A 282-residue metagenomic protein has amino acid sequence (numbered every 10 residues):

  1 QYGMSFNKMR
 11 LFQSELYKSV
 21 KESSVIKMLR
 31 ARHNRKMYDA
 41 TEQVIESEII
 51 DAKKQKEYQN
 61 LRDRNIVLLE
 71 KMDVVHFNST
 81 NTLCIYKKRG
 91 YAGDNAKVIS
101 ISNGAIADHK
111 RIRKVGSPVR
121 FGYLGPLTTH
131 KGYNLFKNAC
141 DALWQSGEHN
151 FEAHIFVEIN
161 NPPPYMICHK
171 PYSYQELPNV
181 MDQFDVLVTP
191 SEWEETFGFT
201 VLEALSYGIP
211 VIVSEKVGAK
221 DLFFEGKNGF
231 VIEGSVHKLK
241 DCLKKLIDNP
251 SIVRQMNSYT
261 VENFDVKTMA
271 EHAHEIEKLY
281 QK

Functional and structural regions predicted by a protein language model:
Y2-V74: Membrane-proximal helix-turn-helix segments that form the acceptor-binding/catalytic region of lipid-linked
H76, R113-K131, K137-C140: Conserved donor-binding/catalytic core segment of Leloir-type glycosyltransferases
N81-T82, I99-H109, N160: Short beta-strand->alpha-helix junction loop in the catalytic core of nucleotide-activated group-transfer enzymes
M166-M181, E192: Conserved active-site histidine-acidic residue motif and adjacent donor-binding/catalytic loop of glycosyltransferases
D182-T196: Acidic donor-binding loop of glycosyltransferase active sites
P210-V213: Short hydrophobic beta-strand element within catalytic cores of glycosyltransferases and related nucleotide-activated
E225-G226, F230-H237, K244-P250: Conserved acidic donor-binding segment of nucleotide-sugar-dependent glycosyltransferases
I252-K267, E275-K278: A short, well-ordered alpha-helix in the C-terminal region of glycosyltransferases
